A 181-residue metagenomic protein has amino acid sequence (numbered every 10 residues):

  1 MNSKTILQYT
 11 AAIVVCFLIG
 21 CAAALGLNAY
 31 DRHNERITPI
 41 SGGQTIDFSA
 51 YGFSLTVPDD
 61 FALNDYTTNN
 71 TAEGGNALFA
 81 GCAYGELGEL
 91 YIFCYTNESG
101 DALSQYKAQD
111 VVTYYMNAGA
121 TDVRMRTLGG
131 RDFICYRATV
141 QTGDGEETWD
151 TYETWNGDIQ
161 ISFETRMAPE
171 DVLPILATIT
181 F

Functional and structural regions predicted by a protein language model:
M1-L18: N-terminal Sec-pathway targeting helices
C16-N28: Hydrophobic alpha-helical membrane-insertion segments, chiefly the h-region of N-terminal signal peptides
N28-I46: Ser/Thr/Pro/Gly-rich low-complexity linker/stalk segments immediately outside membranes or between
I40-T45, N76-F79, T127-R137: Short, hydrophobic/aromatic-rich segments at coil-to-beta transitions
S49-Q105: Secretory pathway targeting signatures of secreted, lumenal, and periplasmic proteins
T56-D60, Y84-G88, G129-R131, Y152-Q160: Short, solvent-exposed coil/turn segments at beta-strand boundaries
D59-N70, Y114-T127: Short secondary-structure junctions
F93, R131-F181: Short, well-structured beta-strand
